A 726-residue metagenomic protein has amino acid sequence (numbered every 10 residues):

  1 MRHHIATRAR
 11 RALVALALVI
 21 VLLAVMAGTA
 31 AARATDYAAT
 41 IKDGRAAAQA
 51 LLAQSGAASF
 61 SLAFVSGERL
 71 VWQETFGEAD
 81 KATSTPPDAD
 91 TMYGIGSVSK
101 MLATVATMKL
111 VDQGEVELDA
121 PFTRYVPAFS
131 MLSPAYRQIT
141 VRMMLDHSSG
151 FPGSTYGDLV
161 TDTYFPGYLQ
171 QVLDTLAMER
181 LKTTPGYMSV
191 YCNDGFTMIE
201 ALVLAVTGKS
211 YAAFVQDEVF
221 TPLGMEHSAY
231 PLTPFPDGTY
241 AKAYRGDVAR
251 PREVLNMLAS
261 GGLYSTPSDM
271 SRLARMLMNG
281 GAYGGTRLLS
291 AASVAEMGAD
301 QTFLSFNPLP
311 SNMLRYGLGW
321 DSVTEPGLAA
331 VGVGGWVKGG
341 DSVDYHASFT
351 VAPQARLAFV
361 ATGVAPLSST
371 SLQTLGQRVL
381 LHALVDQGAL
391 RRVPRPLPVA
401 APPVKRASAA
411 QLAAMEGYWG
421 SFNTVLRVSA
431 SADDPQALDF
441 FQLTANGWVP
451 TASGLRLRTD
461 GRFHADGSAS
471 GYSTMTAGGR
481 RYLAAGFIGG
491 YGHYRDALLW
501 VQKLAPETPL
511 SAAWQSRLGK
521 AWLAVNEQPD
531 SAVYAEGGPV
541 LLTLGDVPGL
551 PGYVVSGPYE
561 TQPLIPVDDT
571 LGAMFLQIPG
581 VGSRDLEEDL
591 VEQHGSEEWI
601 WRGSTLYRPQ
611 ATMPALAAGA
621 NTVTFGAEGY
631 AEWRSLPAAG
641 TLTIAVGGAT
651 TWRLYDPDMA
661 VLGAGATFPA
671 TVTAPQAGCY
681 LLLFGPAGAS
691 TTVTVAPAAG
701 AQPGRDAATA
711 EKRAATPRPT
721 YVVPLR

Functional and structural regions predicted by a protein language model:
R2-L16: Bacterial N-terminal signal peptides that target proteins for export
A15-V25: Bacterial N-terminal signal peptides
A30-A34: Boundary at the C-terminal end of the N-terminal hydrophobic targeting segment
T35-I95, E115-E117, R124, A177-M178: Short, conserved catalytic-motif segment at the N-terminal edge
R69, E74, E78-D80, P134-V343 (+1 more regions): Short, surface-exposed loop or secondary-structure junction motifs that flank catalytic or metal-binding residues
L118-L132, L223: Short, glycine/proline-biased beta-turn/loop segments that scaffold the active-site neighborhood
A352-P402: Catalytic cores of secreted or luminal carbohydrate-active enzymes
H382-R726: Peripheral terminal and inter-domain segments
